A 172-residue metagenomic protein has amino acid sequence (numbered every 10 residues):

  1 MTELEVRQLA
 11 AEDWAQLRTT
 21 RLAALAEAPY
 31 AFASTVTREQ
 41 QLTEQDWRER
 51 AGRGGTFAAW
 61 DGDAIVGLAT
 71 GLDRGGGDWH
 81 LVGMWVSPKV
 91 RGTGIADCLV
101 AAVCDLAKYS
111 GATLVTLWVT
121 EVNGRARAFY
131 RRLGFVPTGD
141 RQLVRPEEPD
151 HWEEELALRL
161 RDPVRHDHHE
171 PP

Functional and structural regions predicted by a protein language model:
T2-V6: Extreme N-terminal starter segment of soluble prokaryotic enzymes
Q8-K89, V100-A102, L106, S110 (+2 more regions): Acetyl-CoA-dependent GNAT
T37, T93, V115-T116: A generic secondary-structure micro-motif detector that highlights 1-2 residue hydrophobic/ambivalent hotspots embedded
S87-K89, T93, E121-V122: Active-site acidic-Proline motif in GNAT/NAT acetyltransferases
T113-T116, T120-R127, R132-P172: C-terminal "cap" of GNAT-fold acetyltransferases
